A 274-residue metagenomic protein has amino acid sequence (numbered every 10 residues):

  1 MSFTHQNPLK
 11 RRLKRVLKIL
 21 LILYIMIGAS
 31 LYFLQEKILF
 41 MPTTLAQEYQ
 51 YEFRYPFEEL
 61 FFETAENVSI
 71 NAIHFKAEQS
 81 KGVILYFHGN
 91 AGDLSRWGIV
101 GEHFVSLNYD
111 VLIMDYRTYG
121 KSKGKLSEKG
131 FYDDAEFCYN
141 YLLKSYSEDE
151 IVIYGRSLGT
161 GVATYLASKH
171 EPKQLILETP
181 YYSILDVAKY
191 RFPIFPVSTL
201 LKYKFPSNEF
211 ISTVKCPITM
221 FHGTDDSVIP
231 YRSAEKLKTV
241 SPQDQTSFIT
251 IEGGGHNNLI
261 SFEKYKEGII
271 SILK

Functional and structural regions predicted by a protein language model:
V16-E63: An N-terminal hydrophobic leader/cap segment in hydrolases
A65-L142, R156, T160: Membrane-embedded segments
V100, S207, C216, P230-T239: Short alpha-helix in the alpha/beta-hydrolase fold that links the catalytic acid
S147-S157: Alpha/beta-hydrolase fold nucleophile elbow
V214, M220-H222, D226: Short beta-strand/loop motif that positions the catalytic acidic residue of the alpha/beta-hydrolase fold
D225-I229, H256-N257: Acidic catalytic loop of the alpha/beta-hydrolase fold
F248-G254: Short glycine-rich catalytic loops that host catalytic nucleophiles or stabilize transition states across multiple
G254-K264: Catalytic histidine-centered segment of alpha/beta-hydrolase-like enzymes
